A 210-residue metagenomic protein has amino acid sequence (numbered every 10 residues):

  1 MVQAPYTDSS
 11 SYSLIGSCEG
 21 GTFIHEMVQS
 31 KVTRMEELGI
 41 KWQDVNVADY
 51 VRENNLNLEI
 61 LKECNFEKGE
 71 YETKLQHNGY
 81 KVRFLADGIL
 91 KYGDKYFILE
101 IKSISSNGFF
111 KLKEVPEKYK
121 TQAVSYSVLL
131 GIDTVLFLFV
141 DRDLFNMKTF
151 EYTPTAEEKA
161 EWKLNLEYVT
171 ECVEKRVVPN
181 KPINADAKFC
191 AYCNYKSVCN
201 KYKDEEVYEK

Functional and structural regions predicted by a protein language model:
M1-I98, S105: Metal-dependent nuclease catalytic cores that hydrolyze phosphodiester bonds in DNA/RNA, characterized by
G21-H25, T121-V124, A187: Non-catalytic, well-ordered alpha-helical scaffold segments
V32, E36, S103, V128-G131 (+1 more regions): Hydrophobic/aromatic-lined pockets within catalytic cores
Y80-K81, V115-K120: Short, glycine/acidic-rich beta->alpha junctions
F84-K91, T121-T134: Phosphate-binding glycine-rich loops and adjacent basic patches that engage nucleotide phosphates, nucleic-acid
G93-I101, E161-Y168: A structural motif
I101-E114: Short beta-strand-loop-alpha-helix junction that forms the active-site gateway of nucleic-acid-processing nucleases
K111-P116, S125, L129-K210: Metal-dependent nuclease catalytic regions and adjoining charged, substrate-binding loops involved in nucleic-acid end
